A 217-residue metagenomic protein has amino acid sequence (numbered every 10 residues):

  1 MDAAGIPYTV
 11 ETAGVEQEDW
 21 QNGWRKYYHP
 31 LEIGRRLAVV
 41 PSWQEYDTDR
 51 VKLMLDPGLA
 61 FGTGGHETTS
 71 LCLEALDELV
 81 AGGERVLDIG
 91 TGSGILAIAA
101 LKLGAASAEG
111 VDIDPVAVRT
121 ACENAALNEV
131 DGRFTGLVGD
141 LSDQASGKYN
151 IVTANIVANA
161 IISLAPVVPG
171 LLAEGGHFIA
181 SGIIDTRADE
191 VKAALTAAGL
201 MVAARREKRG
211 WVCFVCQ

Functional and structural regions predicted by a protein language model:
M1-T48: N-terminal auxiliary segments of SAM/dcSAM-dependent transferases
D2-I6, G104, A126-D131, G170 (+1 more regions): Short helix-capping segments at alpha-helix termini
L37, R133-T135, G176: Short, conserved active-site loop motifs that form the nucleotide-linked donor/cofactor pocket
L59-L141, A145-K148: Conserved SAM/SAH cofactor-binding pocket of Class I
V116-T120, A160, R187: Conserved short alpha-helix immediately C-terminal to the canonical SAM/SAH-binding motif I of Rossmann-like
I151-T153: Hydrophobic beta-strand segment of the Class I
A165-H177: A short glycine-rich, Lys/Arg-flanked "PGG" loop and its adjoining helix->strand segment in the class I
I183-Q217: Active-site capping/gating segments
